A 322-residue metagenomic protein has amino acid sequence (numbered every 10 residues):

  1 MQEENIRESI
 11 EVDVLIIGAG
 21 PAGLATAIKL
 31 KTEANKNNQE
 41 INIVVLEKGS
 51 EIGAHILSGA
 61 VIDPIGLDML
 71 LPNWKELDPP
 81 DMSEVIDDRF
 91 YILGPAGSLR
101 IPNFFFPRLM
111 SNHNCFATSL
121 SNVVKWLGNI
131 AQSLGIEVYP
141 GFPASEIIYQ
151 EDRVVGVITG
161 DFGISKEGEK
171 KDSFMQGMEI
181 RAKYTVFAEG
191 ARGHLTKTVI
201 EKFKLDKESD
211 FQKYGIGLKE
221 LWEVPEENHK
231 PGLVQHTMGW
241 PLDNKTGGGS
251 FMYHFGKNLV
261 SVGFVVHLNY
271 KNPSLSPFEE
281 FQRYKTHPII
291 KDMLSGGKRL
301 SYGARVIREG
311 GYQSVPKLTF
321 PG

Functional and structural regions predicted by a protein language model:
M1-I17, P21, G135-F142: Glycine/serine-rich loop-strand microenvironments at binding/catalytic pocket rims
V12-V44: N-terminal Rossmann-like FAD-binding beta1-loop-alpha1 element of flavoenzymes
V14, N42-S50, A182-V186: Extended hydrophobic secondary-structure segments that form protein cores and membrane-embedded regions
A22, E51, R192: Conserved Rossmann-like nucleotide-cofactor binding loop
Q39, S121, W126, I130-I290: Predominantly flavin-linked oxidoreductase catalytic cores and closely associated redox partners
E40, K48-G97: N-terminal FAD cofactor-binding segment of flavoenzymes
L99-L120, N129, G156, V265-V266: Helix-loop-beta segment of a Rossmann-like dinucleotide-binding subdomain
T246, N272-G322: FAD/FMN-dependent oxidoreductases across multiple families
